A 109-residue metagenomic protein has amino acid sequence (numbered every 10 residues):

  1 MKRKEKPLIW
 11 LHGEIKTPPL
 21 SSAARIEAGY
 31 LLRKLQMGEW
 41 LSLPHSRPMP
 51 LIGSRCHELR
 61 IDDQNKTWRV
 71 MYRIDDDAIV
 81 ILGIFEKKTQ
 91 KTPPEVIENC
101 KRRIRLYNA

Functional and structural regions predicted by a protein language model:
M1-T67, D76-I79, E86-A109: Basic, Lys/Arg-enriched alpha-helical interface segments
